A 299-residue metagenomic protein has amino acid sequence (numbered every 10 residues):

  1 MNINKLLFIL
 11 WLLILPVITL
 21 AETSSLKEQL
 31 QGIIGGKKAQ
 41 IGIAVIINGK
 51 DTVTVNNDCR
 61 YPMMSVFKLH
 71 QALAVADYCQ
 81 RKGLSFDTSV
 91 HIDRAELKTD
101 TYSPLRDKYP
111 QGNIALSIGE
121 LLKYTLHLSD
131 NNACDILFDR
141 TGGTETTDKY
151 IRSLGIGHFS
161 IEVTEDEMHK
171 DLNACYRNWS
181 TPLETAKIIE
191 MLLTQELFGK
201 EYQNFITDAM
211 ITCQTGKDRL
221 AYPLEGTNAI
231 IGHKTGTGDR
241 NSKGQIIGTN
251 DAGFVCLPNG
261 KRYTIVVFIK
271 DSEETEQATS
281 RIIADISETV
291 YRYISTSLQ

Functional and structural regions predicted by a protein language model:
M1-S25: Bacterial Sec-dependent N-terminal signal peptides
T19-P62, D239: Beta-lactamase-like hydrolase cores
T23-I33, D139-R140, T144, M191-R219 (+2 more regions): Structured C-terminal helix/loop/strand segments within mature extracytoplasmic catalytic/sensor domains
Q40, D135-L197: Mid-domain, small-residue-enriched loop/turn segments at the edges of structured enzyme/sensor domains
G42-I46, T54, H70, H91 (+2 more regions): Soluble periplasmic/extracytoplasmic beta-strand elements of cell-envelope proteins
P62-I92, T125, I265: Active-site SXXK
F86-L105, T141-G142, A209: Acidic helix-start/capping segments at beta-turn-to-alpha-helix junctions
L97-D135: Conserved catalytic neighborhood of penicillin-recognizing serine enzymes
